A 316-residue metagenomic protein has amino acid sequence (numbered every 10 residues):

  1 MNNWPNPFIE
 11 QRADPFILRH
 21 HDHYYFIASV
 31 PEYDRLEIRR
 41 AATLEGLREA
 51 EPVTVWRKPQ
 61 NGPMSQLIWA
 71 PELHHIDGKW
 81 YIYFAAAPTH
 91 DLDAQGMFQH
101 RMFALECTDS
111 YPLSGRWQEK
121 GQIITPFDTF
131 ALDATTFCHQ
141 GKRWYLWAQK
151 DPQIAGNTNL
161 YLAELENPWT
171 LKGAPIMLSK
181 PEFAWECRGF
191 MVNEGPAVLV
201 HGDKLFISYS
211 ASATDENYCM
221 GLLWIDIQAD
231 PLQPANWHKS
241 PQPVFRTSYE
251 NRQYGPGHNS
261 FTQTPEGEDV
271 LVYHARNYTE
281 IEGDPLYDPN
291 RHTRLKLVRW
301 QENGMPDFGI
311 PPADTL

Functional and structural regions predicted by a protein language model:
M1-L316: Carbohydrate-active catalytic/glycan-binding domains of CAZyme proteins, especially the secreted or lumenal ectodomains
